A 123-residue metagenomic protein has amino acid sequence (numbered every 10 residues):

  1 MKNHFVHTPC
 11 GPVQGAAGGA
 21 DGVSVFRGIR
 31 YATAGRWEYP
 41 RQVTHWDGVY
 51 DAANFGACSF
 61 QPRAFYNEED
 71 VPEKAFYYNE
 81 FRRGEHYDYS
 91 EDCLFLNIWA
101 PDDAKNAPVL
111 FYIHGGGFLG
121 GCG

Functional and structural regions predicted by a protein language model:
M1-G123: Non-catalytic accessory segments of hydrolases
